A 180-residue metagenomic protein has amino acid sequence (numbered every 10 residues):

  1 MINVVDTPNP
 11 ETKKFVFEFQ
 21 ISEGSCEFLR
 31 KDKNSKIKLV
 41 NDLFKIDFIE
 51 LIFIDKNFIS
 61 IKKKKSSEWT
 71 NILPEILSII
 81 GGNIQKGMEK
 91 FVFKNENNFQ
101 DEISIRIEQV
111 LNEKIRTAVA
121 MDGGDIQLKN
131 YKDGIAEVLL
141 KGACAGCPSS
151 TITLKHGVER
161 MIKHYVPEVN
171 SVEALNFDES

Functional and structural regions predicted by a protein language model:
M1-S180: Domain-level signature for proteins that mediate thiol-based redox and metal-cofactor handling
